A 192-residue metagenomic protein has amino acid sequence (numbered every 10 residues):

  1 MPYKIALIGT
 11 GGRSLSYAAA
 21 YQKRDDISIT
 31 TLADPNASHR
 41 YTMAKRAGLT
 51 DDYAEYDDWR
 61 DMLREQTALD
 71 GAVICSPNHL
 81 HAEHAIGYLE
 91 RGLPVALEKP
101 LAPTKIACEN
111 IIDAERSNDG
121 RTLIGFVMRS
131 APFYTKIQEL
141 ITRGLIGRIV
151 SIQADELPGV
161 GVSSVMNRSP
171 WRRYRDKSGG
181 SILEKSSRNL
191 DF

Functional and structural regions predicted by a protein language model:
M1-T50: N-terminal Rossmann-like dinucleotide-binding module
G11, Y17, Y53-A114: Beta-loop-alpha module in the N-terminal Rossmann-like domain of NAD(P)-dependent dehydrogenases, especially those
R24, A47, E65-Q66, A131: Acidic-histidine catalytic/liganding microenvironments
T31, D70-G71, S151: Short, Asp-centered acidic motifs that coordinate Mg2+ and/or phosphate in catalytic or ligand-binding sites
L80, P100, L123-S130: Rossmann-like NAD(P)(H) cofactor-binding subdomain of soluble oxidoreductases
N110-V127, R148-I152: Rossmann-fold dehydrogenase core element
M128-F192: Predominantly a Rossmann-like dinucleotide-binding segment in NAD(P)-dependent oxidoreductases
